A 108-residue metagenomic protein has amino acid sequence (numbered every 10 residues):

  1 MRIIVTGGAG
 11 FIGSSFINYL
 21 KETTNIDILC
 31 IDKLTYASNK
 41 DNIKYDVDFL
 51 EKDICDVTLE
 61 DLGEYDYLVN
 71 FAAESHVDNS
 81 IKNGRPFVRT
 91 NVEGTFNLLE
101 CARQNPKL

Functional and structural regions predicted by a protein language model:
M1-L108: N-terminal Rossmann-like NAD(P)+-binding domain of SDR-like oxidoreductases, especially those catalyzing
